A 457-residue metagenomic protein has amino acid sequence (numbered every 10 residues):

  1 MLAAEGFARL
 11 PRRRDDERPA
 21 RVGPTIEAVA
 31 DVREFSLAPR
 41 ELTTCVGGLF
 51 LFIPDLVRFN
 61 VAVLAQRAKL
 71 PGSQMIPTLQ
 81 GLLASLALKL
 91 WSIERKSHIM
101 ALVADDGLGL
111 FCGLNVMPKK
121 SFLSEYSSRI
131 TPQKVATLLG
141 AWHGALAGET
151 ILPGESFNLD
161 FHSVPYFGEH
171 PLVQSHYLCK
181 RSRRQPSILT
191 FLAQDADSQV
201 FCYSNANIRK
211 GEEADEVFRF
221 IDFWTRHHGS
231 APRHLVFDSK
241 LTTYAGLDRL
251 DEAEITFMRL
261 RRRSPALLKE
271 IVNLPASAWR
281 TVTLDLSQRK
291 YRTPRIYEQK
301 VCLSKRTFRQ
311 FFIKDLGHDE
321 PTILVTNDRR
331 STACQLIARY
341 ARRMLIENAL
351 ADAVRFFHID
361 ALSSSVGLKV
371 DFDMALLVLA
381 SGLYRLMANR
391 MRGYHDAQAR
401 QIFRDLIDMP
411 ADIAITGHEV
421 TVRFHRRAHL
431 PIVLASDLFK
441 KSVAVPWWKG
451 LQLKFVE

Functional and structural regions predicted by a protein language model:
M1-F50, F59-E457: Anion-binding and metal-coordination hotspots
